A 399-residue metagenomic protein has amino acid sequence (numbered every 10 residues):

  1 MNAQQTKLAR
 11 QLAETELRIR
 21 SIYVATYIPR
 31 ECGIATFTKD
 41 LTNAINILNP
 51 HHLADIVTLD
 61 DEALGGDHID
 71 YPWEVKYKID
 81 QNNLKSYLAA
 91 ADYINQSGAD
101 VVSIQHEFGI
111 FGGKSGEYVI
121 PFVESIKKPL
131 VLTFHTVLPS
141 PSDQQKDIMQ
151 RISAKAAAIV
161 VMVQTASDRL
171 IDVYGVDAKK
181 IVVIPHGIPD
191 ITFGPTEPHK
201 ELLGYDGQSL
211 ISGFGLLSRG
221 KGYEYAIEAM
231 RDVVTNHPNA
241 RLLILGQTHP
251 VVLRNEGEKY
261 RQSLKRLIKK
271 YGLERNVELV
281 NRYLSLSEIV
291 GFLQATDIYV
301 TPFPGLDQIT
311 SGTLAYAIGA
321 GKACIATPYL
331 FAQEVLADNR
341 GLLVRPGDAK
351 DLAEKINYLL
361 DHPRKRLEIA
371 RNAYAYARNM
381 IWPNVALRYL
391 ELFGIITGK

Functional and structural regions predicted by a protein language model:
Y23, G204-K221, I227-M230, L242-L245: Conserved donor-binding/catalytic core segment of Leloir-type glycosyltransferases
T36, E117, S218-D232, K350: A conserved mid-protein helix/loop that constitutes part of the nucleotide-sugar donor-binding site
T165, G187, T248: Carbohydrate-associated surface elements
F193-Y205, L210, L264: A short helix/loop element that forms part of the nucleotide-sugar donor recognition site in Leloir-type
E256-Y283, S287: Nucleotide-activated donor-binding/catalytic signature segment of Leloir-type glycosyltransferases, i.e., the conserved
V300, I318-G319, A323-T327: Short hydrophobic beta-strand element within catalytic cores of glycosyltransferases and related nucleotide-activated
D338, L342-A349, Y358-R364: Conserved acidic donor-binding segment of nucleotide-sugar-dependent glycosyltransferases
D351, Y358, K365-N379, E391: A short, well-ordered alpha-helix in the C-terminal region of glycosyltransferases
